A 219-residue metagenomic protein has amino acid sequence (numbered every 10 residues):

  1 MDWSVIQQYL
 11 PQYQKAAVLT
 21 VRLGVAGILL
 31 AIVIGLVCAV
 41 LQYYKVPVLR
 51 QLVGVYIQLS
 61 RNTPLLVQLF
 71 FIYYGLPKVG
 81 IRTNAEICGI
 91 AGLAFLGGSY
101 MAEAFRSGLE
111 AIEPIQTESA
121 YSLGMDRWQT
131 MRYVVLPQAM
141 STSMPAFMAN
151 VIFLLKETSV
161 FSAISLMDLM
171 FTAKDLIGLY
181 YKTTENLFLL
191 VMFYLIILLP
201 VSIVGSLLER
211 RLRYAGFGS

Functional and structural regions predicted by a protein language model:
M1-S219: Transmembrane alpha-helices and adjacent helix-loop boundaries
